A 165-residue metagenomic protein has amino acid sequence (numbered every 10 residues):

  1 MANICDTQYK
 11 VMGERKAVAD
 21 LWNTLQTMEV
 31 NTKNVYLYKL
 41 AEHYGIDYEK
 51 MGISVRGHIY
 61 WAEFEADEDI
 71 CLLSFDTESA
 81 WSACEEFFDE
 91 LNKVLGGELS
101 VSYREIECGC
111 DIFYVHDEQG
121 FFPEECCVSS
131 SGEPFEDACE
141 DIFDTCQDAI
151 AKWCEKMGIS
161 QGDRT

Functional and structural regions predicted by a protein language model:
M1-T165: Intrinsic low-complexity, intrinsically disordered or marginally ordered coil/linker segments
